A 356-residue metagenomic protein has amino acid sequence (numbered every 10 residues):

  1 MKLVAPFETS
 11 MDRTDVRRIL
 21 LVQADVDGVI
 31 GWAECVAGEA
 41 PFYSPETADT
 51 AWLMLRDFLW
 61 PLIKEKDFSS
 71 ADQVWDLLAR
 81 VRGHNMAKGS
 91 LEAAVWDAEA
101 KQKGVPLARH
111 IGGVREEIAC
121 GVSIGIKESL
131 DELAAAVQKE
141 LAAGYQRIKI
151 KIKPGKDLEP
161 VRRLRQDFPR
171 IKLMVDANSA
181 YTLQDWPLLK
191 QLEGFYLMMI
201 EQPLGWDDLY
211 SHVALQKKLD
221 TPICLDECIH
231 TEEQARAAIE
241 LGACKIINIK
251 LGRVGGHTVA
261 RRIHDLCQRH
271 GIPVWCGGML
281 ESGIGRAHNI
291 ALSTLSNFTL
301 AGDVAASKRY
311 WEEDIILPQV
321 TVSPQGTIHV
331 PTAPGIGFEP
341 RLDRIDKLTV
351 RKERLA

Functional and structural regions predicted by a protein language model:
M1-Y43, W311-E313: Structured beta-strand/loop patches that form or line metal/cofactor-binding pockets in enzymes
M11-R13, W75, A79, K101 (+3 more regions): N-terminal amphipathic alpha-helix/helix-capping segment at the start of soluble metabolic enzymes
V22, G28, L59, L91 (+9 more regions): Conserved, mostly hydrophobic/aromatic
D25, I30-Q102: Metal- or metallocofactor-binding catalytic centers and their adjacent structured scaffolds across diverse enzyme
A33, C120-I124, Q146-I150, L173-A177 (+5 more regions): Hydrophobic faces of well-ordered beta-strands that scaffold small-molecule active sites in alpha/beta enzyme cores
R109-L219: Metal-dependent enolase-superfamily TIM-barrel catalytic cores that perform enediolate-based chemistry
Y196, D207-C224, I229-T327: Shared catalytic-loop signature of beta/alpha-barrel
R309, I315-A356: C-terminal extensions of enzymes
